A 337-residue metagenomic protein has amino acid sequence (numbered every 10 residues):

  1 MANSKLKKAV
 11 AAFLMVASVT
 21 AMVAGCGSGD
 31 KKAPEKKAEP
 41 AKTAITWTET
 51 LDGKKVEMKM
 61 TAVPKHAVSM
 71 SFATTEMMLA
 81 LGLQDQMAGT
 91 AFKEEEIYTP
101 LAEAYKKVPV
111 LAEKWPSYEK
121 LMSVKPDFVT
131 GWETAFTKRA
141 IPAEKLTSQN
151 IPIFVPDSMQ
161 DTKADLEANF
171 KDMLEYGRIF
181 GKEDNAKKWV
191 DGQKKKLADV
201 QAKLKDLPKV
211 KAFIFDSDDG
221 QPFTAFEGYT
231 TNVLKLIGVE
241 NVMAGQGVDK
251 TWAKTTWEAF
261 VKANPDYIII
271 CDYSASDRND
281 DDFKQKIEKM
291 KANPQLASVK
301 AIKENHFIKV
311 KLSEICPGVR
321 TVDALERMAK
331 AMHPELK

Functional and structural regions predicted by a protein language model:
A2, L6-A9, G25-E76, I179-I214 (+2 more regions): Bacterial Sec-exported substrate-binding components of ABC uptake systems
K7-A17: Sec-dependent N-terminal signal peptides
V19-V23: Bacterial Sec-type N-terminal signal peptides, specifically the leucine/valine-rich hydrophobic h-region
L51-K54, V108-E119, G247-W257: Short helix-initiation/N-cap motifs at beta->coil->alpha
H66-V124, F128-T134, V239-V242: A short, structured surface patch at a secondary-structure boundary
K93-P100, F223-W252: Alpha-helical, coiled-coil/dimerization segments enriched in small aliphatic residues
E96, E133-I141, I151-E175, K209-N232 (+1 more regions): Extracytoplasmic ligand-binding site segments that recognize negatively charged/polar headgroups
A164-R178, K187, I270-K337: Structured C-terminal subdomain patch of bacterial secreted/periplasmic proteins
